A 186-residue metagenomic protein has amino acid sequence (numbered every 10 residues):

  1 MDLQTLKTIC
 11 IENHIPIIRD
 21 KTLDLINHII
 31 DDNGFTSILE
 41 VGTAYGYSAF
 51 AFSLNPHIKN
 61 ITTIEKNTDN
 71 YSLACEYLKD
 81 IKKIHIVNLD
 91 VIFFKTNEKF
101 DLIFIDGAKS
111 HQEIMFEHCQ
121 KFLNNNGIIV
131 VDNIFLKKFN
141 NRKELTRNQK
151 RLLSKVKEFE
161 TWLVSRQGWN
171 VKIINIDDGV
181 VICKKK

Functional and structural regions predicted by a protein language model:
M1-L102, K109-V130, I134-K186: A short alpha-helical cap/connector motif
